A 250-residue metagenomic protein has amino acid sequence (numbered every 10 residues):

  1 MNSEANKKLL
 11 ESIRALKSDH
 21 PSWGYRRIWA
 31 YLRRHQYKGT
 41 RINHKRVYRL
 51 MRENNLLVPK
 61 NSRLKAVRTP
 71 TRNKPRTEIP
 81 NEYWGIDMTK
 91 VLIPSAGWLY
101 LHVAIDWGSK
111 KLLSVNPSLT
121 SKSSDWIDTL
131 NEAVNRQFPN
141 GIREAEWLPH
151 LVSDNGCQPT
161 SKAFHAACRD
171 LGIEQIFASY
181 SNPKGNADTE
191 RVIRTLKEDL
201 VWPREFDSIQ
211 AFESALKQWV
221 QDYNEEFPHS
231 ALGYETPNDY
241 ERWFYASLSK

Functional and structural regions predicted by a protein language model:
M1-Y83, N238-A246: Basic, flexible linker segments flanking DNA-binding modules in nucleic acid-interacting mobile-element proteins
R63, W147-N155, R169-D188, R204-D207: RNase H-like polynucleotidyl transferase catalytic core
G85-L113, L119-S121: An active-site-proximal beta-strand-loop segment
G97, V115-R143: Active-site beta-loop-alpha junctions of metal-dependent nucleic acid enzymes, especially the RNase H-like/DDE
L130, I142-T160, P183, E235-T236: Acidic/histidine-rich, metal-coordinating catalytic segments
R169-I173, T195-K250: C-terminal domain-tail junction helix/linker
